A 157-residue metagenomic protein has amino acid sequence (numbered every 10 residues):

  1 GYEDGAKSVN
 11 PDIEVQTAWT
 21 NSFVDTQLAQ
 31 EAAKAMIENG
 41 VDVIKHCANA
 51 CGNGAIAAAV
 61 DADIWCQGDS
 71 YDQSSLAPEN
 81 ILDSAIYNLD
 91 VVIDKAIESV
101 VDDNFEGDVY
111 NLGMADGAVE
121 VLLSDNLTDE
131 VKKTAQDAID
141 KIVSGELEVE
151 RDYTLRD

Functional and structural regions predicted by a protein language model:
G1-D157: A residue-level marker of the well-folded mature domains of exported/periplasmic proteins
